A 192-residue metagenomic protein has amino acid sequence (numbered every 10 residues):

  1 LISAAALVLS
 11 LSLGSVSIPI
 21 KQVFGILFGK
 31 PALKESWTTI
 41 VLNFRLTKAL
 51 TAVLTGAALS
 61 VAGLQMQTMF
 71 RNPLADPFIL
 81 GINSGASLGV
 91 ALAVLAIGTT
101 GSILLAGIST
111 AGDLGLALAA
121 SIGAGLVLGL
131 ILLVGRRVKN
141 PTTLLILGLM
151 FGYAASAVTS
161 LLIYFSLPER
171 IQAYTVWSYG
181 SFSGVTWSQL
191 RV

Functional and structural regions predicted by a protein language model:
L1-V192: Alpha-helical transmembrane segments in inner-membrane proteins
